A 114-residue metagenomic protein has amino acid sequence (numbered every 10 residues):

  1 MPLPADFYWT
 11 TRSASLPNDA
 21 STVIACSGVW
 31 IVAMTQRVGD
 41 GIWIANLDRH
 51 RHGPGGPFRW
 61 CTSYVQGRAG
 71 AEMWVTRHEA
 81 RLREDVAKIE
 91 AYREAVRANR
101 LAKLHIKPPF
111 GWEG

Functional and structural regions predicted by a protein language model:
M1-W43, V96-W112: Short N-terminal "domain-start" leader segments that mark the transition from disordered tails or signal peptides into
R12-A14, S63, A69, R83 (+1 more regions): Short linear sequence elements within intrinsically disordered, low-complexity coil regions
D48-M73, H78-R81: A short, exposed loop/beta-hairpin motif centered on an aromatic-Gly-Thr core
A80-V96: Charge-dense, low-complexity polyampholytic segments
